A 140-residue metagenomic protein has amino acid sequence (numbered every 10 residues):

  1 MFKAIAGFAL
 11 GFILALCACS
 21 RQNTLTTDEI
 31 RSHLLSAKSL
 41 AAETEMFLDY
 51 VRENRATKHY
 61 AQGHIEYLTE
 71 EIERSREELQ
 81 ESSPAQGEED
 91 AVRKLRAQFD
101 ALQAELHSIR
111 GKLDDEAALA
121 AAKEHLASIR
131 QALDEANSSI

Functional and structural regions predicted by a protein language model:
M1-R21: Sec-dependent bacterial lipoprotein signal peptides
A4-G7, Q22-L25, S83, D90: Short, flexible coil/linker segments at or flanking structured domains
A15-H33: Bacterial Sec signal peptide processing site at the extreme N-terminus
Q22, S139-I140: Short, solvent-exposed mixed-charge patches
E29-S36, L40-H107, E124-H125, I129-E135 (+1 more regions): Alpha-helical segments in soluble extracytoplasmic regions
S108-A117: Membrane-helix boundary connector in multi-pass membrane proteins
